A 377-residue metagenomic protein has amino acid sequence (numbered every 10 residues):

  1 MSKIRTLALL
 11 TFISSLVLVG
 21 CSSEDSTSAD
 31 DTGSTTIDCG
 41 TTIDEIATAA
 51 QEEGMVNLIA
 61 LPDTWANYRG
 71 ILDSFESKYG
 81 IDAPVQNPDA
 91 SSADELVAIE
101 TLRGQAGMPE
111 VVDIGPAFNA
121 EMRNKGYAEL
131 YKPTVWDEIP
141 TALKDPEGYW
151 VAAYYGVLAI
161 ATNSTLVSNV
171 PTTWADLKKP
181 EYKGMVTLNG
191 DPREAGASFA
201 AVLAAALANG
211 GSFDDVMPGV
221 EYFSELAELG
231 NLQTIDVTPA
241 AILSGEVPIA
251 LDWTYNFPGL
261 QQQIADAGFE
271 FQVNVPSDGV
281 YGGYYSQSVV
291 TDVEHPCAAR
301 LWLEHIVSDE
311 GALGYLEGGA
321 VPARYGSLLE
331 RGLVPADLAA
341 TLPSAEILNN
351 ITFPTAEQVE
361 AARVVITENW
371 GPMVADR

Functional and structural regions predicted by a protein language model:
C21-D31: Bacterial lipoprotein signal-peptidase II cleavage site
S34, A240, I347-R377: Conserved C-terminal helix/tail region of periplasmic/extracytoplasmic solute-binding proteins
S34-D44, Q51-G70: Extracytoplasmic "Venus flytrap"
N57-L72, V85-E100, A106-E246: Extracytoplasmic ligand-binding site segments that recognize negatively charged/polar headgroups
A117-E121, L243, I249-F269: A ligand-binding cleft/hinge motif common to bilobed small-molecule-binding domains
Y155-L158, V220-E225, N231, A265-T291: Periplasmic-binding protein-like
A159-L166, V202-A208, G283-A298, G314-Y315: A bilobed periplasmic-binding-protein/Venus flytrap-type ligand-binding module shared by bacterial periplasmic
V289-I351: Mature extracytoplasmic/periplasmic domains
